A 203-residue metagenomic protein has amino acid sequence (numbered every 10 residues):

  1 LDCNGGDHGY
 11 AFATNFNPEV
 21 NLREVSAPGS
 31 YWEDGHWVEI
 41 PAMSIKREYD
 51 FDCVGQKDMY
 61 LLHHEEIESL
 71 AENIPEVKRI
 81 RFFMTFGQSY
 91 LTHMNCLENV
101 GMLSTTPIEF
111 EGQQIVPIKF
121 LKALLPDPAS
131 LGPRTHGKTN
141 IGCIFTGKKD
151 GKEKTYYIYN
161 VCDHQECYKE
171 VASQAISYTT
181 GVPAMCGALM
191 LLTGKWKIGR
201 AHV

Functional and structural regions predicted by a protein language model:
D2-H202: C-terminal catalytic/substrate-binding lobe primarily of soluble NAD(P)-dependent oxidoreductases
